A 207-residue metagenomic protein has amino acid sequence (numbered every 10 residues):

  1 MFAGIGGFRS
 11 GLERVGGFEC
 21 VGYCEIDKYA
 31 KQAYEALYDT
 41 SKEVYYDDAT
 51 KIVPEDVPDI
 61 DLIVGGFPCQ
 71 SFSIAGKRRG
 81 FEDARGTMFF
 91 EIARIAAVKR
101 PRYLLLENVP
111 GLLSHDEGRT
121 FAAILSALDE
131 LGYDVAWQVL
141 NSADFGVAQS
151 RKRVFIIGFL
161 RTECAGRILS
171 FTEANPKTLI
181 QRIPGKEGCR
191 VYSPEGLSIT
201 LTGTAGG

Functional and structural regions predicted by a protein language model:
M1-T50: SAM cofactor-binding core of SAM-dependent methyltransferases, primarily the Rossmann-like beta-alpha-beta module
Y23, Y46, V64, L105-L106: Generic enzyme active-site microenvironment
I52-L62, Q70-G207: Class I S-adenosyl-L-methionine
F67: Glycine-rich, N-terminal phosphate-binding loop of Rossmann-like dinucleotide-binding domains
